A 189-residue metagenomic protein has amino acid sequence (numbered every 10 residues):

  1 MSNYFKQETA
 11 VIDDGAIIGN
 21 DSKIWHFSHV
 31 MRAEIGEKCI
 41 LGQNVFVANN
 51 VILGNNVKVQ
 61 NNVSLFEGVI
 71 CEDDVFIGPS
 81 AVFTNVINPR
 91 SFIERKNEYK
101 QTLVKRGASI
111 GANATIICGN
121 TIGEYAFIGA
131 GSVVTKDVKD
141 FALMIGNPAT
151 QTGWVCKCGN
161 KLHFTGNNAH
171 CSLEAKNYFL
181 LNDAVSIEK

Functional and structural regions predicted by a protein language model:
S2-N3, E8, D13-A16, K23-I122 (+2 more regions): Flexible, glycine/small-residue-enriched loop-and-beta-strand segment within the central core of proteins
E124-F127, V133, Y178: Internal alpha/beta core interface subdomains
D140-N147, V155-H163: Short, intrinsically disordered, charge-biased short linear motifs at domain edges
Q151-W154, A169: Cys/His-enriched microdomains
C156, C171-E174: Short cysteine-rich clusters marking metal-coordination/redox-active sites
N160-H163, A175-L180: Cys/His-rich microdomains that often coordinate metals
F164-N168: Short linker/helix segments within small regulatory modules
N177-K189: Short metal-binding segments enriched for Cys and/or His
